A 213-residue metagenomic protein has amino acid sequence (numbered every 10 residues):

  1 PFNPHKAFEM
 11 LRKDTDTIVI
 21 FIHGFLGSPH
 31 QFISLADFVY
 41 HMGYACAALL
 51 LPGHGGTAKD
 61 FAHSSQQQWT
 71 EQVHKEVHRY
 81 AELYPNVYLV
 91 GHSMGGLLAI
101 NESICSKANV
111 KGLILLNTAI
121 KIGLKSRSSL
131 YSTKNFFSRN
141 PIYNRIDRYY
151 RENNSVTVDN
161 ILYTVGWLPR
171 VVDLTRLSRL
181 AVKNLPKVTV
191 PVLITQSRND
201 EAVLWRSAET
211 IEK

Functional and structural regions predicted by a protein language model:
N3-H5, W167-N184, V190: Active-site nucleophile elbow and catalytic-triad environment of alpha/beta-hydrolase enzymes
L26-D37: The serine-hydrolase catalytic nucleophile loop
A36-A58: Conserved alpha/beta-hydrolase
T57-Y88: Catalytic nucleophile-loop/oxyanion-hole region of alpha/beta-hydrolase and closely related hydrolase-like folds
G91-G95, A99: Gly/Ala-rich beta-loop-alpha elbow adjacent to hydrolase catalytic centers
I114-L124: Active-site nucleophile loop of the alpha/beta-hydrolase fold
V188, I194-Q196, D200: Short beta-strand/loop motif that positions the catalytic acidic residue of the alpha/beta-hydrolase fold
E201-S207: Conserved alpha/beta-hydrolase "acid-adjacent" motif
